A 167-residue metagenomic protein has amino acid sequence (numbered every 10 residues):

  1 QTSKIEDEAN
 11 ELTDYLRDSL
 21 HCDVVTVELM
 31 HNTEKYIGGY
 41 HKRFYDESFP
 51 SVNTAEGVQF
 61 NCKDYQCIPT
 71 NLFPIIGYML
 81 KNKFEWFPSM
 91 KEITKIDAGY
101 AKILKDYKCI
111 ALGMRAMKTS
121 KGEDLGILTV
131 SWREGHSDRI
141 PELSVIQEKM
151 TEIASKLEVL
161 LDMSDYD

Functional and structural regions predicted by a protein language model:
Q1-N53, M163: Intrinsically disordered, low-complexity terminal regulatory regions
E6-L12, T70-F73, S144-I153: Well-ordered, non-membrane alpha-helical segments in soluble/globular domains
S48-K105: Regulatory sensory and allosteric helical modules in signal-transduction proteins and certain transcription factors
I103-C109, T129: Short, solvent-exposed, Trp/other aromatic-anchored flexible loops in extracytoplasmic proteins
I110-K118: Short hydrophobic beta-strand micro-motif common in sensory/regulatory domains
K118-D124: Flexible loop/coil segments at beta-strand boundaries within sensory signal-transduction domains
D124-D167: Juxtadomain coupling helices with adjacent low-complexity linkers
